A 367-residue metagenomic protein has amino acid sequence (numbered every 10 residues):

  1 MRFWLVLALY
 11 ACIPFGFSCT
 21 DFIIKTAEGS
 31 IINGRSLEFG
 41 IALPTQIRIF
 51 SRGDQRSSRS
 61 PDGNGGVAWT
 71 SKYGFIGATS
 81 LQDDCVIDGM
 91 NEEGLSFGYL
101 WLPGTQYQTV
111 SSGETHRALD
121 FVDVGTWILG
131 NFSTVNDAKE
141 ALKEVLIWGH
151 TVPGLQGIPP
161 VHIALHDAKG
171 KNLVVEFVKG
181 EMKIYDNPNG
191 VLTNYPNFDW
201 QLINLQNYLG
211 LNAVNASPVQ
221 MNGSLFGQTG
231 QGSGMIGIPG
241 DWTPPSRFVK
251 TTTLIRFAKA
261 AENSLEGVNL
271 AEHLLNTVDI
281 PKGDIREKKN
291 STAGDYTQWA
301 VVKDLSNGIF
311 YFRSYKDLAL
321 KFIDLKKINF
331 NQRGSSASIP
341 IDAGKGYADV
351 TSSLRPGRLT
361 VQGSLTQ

Functional and structural regions predicted by a protein language model:
R2-L7: Sec-dependent signal peptide recognition, specifically the positively charged N-region followed immediately by
I13-P14: N-terminal signal peptide c-region/cleavage motif recognized by signal peptidases
F17-I32, G40, Q46, R59 (+4 more regions): C-terminus-biased signal that marks the final domain/tail of proteins
S18-H116, G149, S353: A contiguous strand-loop segment
I32-G34, S96-Y99, A164-H166, V174 (+2 more regions): Structural recognition of the beta-strand scaffold that forms the well-ordered cores of secreted hydrolase catalytic
F39-I41, P103-T105, G180-M182, D317-L320: Short, surface-exposed beta-strand-loop junctions and turns on beta-sheet-rich folds
I49-G63, T105-I147, G334-G344: Compact, glycine/acidic-enriched structural inserts
V135, K139-F177: Aromatic- and glycine-enriched pocket-lining scaffold segments that form the walls of small-molecule binding clefts
